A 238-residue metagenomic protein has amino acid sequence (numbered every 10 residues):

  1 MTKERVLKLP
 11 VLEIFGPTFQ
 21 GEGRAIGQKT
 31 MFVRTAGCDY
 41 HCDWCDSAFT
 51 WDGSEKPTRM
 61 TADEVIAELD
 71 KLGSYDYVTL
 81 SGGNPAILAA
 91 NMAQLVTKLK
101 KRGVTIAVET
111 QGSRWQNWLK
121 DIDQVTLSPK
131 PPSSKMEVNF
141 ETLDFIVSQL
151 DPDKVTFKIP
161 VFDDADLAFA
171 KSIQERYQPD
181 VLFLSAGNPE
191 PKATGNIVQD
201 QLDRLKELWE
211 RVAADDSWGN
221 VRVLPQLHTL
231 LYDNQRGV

Functional and structural regions predicted by a protein language model:
M1-A36, Y40-W44, A48, D215 (+3 more regions): Flexible, acidic/Gly-rich N-terminal and inter-domain linker regions that tether and position cofactor-handling modules
R5, L12, F19, K29-T30 (+1 more regions): Conserved Radical SAM active-site core
P10, F32-R34, D46, T79 (+3 more regions): Conserved beta-strand segments that form the floor/walls of ligand-binding pockets within enzyme and binding domains
G23, C45, S54-P57, E137 (+2 more regions): Short linear functional motifs in flexible/disordered or boundary regions
A36, G82, V161: Conserved residues at beta->alpha junctions
A86-V238: Conserved AdoMet/S-adenosylmethionine-binding subsite of the radical SAM
